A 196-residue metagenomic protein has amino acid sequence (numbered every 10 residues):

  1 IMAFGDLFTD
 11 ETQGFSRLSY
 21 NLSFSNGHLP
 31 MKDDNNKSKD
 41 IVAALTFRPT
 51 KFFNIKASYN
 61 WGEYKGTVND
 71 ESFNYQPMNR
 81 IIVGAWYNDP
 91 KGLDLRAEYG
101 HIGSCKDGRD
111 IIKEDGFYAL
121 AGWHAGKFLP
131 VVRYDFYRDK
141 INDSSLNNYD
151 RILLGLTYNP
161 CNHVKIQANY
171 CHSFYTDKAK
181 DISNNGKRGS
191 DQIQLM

Functional and structural regions predicted by a protein language model:
I1-N54, S58: Aromatic- and glycine-enriched pocket-lining scaffold segments that form the walls of small-molecule binding clefts
P49-M196: Outer-membrane beta-barrel pore domains
